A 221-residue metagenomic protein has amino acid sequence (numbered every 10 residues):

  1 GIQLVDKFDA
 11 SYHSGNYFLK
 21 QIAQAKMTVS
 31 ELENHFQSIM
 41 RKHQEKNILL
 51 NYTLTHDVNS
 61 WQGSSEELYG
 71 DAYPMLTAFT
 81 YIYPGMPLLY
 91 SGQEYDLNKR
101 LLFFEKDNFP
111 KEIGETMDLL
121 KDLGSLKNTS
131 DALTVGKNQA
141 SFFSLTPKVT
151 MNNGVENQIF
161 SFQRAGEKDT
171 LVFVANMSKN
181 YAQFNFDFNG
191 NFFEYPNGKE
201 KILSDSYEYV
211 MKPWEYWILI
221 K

Functional and structural regions predicted by a protein language model:
G1-L49, F79, D96-D131, G136-N138 (+5 more regions): Active-site-proximal helices and loops of the catalytic beta/alpha 8
E45-K46, I82-G85, E167-D169, K212-P213: Short, well-ordered loop/turn elements at secondary-structure boundaries
N47-E115: Aromatic/acidic polysaccharide-binding cleft in carbohydrate-active enzymes
H56, L123, W214: A residue-level signal for conserved active-site and pocket-lining positions in enzyme catalytic cores
N157-I159, D169, P213-I218: Short hydrophobic/aromatic beta-strand or adjacent loop that forms the aromatic wall/cage of a ligand/substrate-binding
F173-S178: Asparagine-centered strand-capping/turn motif at beta-strand->loop junctions
D187-K199: Solvent-exposed beta-hairpin/edge-strand motifs
L203-K221: C-terminal beta-strand-rich structural cap/linker in extracellular carbohydrate-active enzymes
